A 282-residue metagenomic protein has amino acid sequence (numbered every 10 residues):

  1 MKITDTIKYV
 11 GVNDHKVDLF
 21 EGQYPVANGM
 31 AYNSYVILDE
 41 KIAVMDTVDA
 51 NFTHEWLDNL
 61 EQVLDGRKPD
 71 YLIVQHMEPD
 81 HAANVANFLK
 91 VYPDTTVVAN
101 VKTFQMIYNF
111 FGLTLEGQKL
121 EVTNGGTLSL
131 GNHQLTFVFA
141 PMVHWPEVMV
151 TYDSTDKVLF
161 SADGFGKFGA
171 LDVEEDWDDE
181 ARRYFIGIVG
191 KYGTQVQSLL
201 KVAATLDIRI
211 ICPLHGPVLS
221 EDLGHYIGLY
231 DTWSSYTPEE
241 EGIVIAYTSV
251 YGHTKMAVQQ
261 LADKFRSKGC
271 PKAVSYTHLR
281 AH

Functional and structural regions predicted by a protein language model:
K2-D5, A99-V148, Y192-S198: Metallo-beta-lactamase
K2-Q62, V150-D153, K157-S161, I243 (+1 more regions): Conserved beta-strand hairpin/beta-sheet module of binuclear metal-dependent hydrolase folds, prominently
E40, N51-V98: Active-site metal-binding motif and surrounding structural segment of the metallo-beta-lactamase
M45-T47, D70-M77, V98-N100, L159-A162 (+1 more regions): Active-site neighborhood of phospho(di)ester-bond hydrolases with catalytic His/Asp-centered motifs
D49, Q134-E221: Metallo-beta-lactamase
C212-E239: Short N-terminal or domain-adjacent regulatory/targeting segments
Q259-K272: Short helix-loop-beta junction
T277-H282: Conserved small/polar residues in nucleotide/adenosyl-binding loops
